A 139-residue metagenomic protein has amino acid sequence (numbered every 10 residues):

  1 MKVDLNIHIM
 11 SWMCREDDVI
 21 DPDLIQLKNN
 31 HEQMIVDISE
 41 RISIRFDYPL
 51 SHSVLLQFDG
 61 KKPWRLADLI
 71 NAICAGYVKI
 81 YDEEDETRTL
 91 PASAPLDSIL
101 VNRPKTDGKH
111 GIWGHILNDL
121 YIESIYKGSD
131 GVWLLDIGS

Functional and structural regions predicted by a protein language model:
M1-S51: Charged, low-complexity intrinsically disordered regulatory segments in eukaryotic signaling
P22-I25, L56, E86, L90 (+1 more regions): Preference for intrinsically disordered or flexible, low-complexity segments and adjacent hinge/connector residues
Q33-V36, S51-Q57, G76-V78, E83: Non-catalytic macromolecular-recognition regions in eukaryotic signaling proteins
V36-I38, Y48, S124-V132: Short, ordered beta-strand-loop transition motifs
L50-A72: Short, contiguous acidic and Ser/Thr-rich linear segments
L56, G114, G128-S139: Generic recognition of long tandem-repeat/solenoid scaffolds
A75-S129: Short loop-to-beta-strand transition segments
